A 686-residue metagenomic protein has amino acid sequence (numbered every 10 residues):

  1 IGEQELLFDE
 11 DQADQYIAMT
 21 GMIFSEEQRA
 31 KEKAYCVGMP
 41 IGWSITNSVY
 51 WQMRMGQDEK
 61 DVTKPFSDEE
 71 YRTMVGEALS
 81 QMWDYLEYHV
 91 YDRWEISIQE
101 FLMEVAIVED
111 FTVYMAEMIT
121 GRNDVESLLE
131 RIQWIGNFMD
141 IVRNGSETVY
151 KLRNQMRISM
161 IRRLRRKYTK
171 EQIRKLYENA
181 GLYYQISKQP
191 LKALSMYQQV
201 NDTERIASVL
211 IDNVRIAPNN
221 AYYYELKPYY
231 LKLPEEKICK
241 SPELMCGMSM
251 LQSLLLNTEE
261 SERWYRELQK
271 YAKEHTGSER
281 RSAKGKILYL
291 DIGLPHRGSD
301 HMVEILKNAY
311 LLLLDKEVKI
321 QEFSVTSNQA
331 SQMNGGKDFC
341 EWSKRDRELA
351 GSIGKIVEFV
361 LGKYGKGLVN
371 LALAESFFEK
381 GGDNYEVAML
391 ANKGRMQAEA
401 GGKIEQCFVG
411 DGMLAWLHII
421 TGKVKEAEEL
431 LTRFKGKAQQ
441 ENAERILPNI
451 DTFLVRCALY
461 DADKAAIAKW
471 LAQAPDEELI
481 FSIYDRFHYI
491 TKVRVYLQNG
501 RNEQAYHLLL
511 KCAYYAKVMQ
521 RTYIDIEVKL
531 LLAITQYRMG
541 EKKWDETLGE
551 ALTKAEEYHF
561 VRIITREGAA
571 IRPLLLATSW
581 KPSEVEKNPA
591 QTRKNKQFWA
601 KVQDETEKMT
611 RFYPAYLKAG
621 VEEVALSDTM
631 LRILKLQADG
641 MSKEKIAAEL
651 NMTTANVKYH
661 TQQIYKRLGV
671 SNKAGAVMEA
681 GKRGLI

Functional and structural regions predicted by a protein language model:
I1-K31, Y35-V49, Q81-Y85, Q155-R162: Alpha-helical sensor/transducer elements of the RecA-like P-loop NTPase core
E26-R29, C36, W51, W83-R166 (+1 more regions): C-terminal boundary/linker of central alpha/beta nucleotide-binding cores
F66-S67, M74-M82, R494, Q498-R501 (+7 more regions): Linker/hinge segments immediately adjacent to helix-turn-helix/homeobox DNA-binding domains
R166, K170-E243, L251, E260: Extended alpha-helical scaffolding segments used for macromolecular assembly and cargo binding
R174, S187, R215-P228, L256-Y271 (+7 more regions): Helix-turn-helix repeat elements of alpha-solenoid scaffolds
L191, T203, A207, G277-K286 (+9 more regions): Alpha-solenoid helical repeat architecture
K237-G410: Internal alpha-solenoid helical repeat scaffolds
G640-G675: Recognition helix of helix-turn-helix DNA-binding domains
